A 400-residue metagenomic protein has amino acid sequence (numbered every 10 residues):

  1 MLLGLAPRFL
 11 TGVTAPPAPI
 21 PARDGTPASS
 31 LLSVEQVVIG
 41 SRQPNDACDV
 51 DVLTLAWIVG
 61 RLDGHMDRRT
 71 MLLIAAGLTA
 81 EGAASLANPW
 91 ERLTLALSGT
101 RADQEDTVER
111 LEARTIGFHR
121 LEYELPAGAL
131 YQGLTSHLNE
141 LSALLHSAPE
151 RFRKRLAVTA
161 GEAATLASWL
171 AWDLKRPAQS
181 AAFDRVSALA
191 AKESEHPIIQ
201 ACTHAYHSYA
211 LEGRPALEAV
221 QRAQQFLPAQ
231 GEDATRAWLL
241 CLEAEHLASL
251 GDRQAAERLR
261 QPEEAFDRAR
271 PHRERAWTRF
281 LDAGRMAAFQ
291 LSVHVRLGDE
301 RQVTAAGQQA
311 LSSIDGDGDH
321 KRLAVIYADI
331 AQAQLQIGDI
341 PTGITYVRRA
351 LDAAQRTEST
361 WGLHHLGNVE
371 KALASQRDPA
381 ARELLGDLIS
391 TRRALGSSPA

Functional and structural regions predicted by a protein language model:
M1-E91, G386-R393: Short amphipathic recognition helices of helix-turn-helix/homeodomain-type DNA-binding modules
T94-A400: Conserved binding/catalytic microenvironments
